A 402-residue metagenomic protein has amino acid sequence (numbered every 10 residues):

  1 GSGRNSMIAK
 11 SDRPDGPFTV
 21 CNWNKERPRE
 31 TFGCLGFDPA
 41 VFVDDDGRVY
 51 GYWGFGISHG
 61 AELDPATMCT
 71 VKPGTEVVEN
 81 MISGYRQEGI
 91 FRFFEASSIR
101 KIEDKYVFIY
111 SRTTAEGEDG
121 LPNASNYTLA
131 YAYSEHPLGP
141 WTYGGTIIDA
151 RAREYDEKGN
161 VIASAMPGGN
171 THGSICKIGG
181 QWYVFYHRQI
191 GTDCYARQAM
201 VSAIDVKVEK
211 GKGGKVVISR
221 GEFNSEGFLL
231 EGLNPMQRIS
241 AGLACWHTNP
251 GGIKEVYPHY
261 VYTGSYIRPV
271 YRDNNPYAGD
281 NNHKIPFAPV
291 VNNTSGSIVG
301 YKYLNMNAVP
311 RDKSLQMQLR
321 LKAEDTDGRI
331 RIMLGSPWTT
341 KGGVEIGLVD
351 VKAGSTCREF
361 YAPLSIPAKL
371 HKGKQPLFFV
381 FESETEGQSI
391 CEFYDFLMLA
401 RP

Functional and structural regions predicted by a protein language model:
G1-G347, K352-P402: Carbohydrate-active catalytic/glycan-binding domains of CAZyme proteins, especially the secreted or lumenal ectodomains
